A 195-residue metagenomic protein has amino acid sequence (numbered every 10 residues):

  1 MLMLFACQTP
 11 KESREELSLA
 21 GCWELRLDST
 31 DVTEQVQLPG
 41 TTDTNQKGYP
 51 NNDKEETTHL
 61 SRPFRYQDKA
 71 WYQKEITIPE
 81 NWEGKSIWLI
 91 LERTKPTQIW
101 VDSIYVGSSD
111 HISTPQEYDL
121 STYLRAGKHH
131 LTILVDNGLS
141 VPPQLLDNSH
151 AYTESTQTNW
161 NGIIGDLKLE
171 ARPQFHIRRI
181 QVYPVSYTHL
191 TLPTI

Functional and structural regions predicted by a protein language model:
F5-A6: C-terminal motif of bacterial Sec signal peptides marking the signal peptidase cleavage site
T9-K11: Bacterial lipoprotein signal-peptidase II cleavage site
E15-L17, G21-S29, R62, Q67-R179: Accessory beta-strand-rich segments of carbohydrate-active enzymes
E24-K47: Predominantly extracellular/luminal regions of secreted and cell-surface proteins, especially disulfide-bonded
Q181-Y187: Short beta-strand segments of immunoglobulin-like
T188-T194: Conserved small/polar residues in nucleotide/adenosyl-binding loops
